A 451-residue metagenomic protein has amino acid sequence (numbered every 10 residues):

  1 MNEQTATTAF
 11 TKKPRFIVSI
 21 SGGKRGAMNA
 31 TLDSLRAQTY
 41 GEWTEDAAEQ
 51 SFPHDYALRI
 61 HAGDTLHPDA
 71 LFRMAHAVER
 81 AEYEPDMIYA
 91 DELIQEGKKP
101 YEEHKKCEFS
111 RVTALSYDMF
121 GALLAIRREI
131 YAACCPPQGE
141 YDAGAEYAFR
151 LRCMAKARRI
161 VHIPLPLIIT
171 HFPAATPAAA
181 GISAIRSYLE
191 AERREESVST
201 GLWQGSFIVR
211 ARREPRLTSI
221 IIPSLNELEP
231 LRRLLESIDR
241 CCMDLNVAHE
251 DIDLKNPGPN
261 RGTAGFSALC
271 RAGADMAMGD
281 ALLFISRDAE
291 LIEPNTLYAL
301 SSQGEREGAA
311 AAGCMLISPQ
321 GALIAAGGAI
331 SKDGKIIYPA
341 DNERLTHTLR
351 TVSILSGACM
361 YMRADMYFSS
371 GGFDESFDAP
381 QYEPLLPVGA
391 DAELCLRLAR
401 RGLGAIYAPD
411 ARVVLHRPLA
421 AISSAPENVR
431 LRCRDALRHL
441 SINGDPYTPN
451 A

Functional and structural regions predicted by a protein language model:
M1-K12, P177-T218, Q320, K332-T351 (+4 more regions): C-terminal, non-catalytic tails of nucleotide-sugar-dependent glycosyltransferases
F10-K12, D33-E42, E236-V247: Short, acidic, metal-binding catalytic loop of nucleotide-sugar glycosyltransferases
P14-S19, A148, L217-I221, E393: Cell-envelope/extracellular polymer assembly enzymes that use nucleotide-activated donors
A47-P53, N260-A277: Glycine-rich, basic loop-to-helix element that forms the pyrophosphate-binding segment of sugar-nucleotide handling
A57, L282: Short aromatic/hydrophobic "clamp" motif used to bind/position activated sugar donors
D69-Y101, E293-I330: Conserved donor NDP-sugar-binding/catalytic core segment of glycosyltransferases
Y101-R128, K332-D365: A recurrent flexible, glycine/aromatic-enriched loop bordering the glycosyltransferase active site that acts as
I130, E140-L165, I185, T296-L300 (+2 more regions): A short, conserved alpha-helix in the catalytic core of glycosyltransferases
